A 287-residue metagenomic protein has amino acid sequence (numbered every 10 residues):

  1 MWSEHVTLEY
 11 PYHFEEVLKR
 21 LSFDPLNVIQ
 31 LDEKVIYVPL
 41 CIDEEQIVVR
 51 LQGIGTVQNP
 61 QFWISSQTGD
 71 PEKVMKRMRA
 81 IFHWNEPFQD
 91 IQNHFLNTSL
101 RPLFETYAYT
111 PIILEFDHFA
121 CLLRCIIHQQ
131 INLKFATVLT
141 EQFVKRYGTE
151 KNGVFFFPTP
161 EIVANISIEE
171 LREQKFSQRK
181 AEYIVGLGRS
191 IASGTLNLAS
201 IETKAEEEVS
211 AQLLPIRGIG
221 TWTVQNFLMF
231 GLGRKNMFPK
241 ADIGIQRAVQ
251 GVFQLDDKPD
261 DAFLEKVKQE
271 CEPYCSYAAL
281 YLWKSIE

Functional and structural regions predicted by a protein language model:
M1-E287: HhH-family (HhH-GPD) DNA N-glycosylase catalytic core used in base-excision repair
